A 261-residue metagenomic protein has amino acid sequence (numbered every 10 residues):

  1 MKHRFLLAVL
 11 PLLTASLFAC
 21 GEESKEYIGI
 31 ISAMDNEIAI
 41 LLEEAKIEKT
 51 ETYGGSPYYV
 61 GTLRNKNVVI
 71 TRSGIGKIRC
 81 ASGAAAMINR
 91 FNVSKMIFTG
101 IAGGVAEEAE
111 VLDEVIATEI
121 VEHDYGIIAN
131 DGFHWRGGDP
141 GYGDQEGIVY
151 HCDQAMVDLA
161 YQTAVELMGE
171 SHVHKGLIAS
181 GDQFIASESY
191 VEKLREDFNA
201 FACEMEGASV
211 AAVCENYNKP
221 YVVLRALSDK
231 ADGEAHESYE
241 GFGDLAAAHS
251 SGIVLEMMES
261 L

Functional and structural regions predicted by a protein language model:
M1-A8: Bacterial N-terminal signal peptides that target proteins for export
H3, M34-N36, M205, S228: Residue-level micro-sites within transmembrane alpha helices that shape and flank functional polar/acidic positions
A8-S16: Bacterial N-terminal signal peptides
L13, A45-E48, L167: Alpha-helix boundary/capping residues
K25-A45, N67: Short, conserved "active-site rim" segments that organize catalytic pockets and cofactor/ligand binding
K25-I28, E51-L261: Glycine-rich phosphate- or other oxyanion-binding loops that anchor nucleotides, phosphorylated ligands
